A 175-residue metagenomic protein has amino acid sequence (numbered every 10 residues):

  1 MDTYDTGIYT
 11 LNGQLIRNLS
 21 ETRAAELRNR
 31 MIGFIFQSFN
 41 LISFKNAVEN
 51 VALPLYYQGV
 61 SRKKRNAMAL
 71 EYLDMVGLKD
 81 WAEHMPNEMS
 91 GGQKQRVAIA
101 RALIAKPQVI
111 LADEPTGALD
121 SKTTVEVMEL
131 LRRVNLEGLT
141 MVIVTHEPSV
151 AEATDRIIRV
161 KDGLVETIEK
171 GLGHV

Functional and structural regions predicted by a protein language model:
M1-V160: ABC family nucleotide-binding domain
I157-K170: H-loop (His-switch) and adjacent beta-strand-loop-beta switch element of ABC-type ATPase nucleotide-binding domains
L172-V175: ABC ATPase nucleotide-binding domains
